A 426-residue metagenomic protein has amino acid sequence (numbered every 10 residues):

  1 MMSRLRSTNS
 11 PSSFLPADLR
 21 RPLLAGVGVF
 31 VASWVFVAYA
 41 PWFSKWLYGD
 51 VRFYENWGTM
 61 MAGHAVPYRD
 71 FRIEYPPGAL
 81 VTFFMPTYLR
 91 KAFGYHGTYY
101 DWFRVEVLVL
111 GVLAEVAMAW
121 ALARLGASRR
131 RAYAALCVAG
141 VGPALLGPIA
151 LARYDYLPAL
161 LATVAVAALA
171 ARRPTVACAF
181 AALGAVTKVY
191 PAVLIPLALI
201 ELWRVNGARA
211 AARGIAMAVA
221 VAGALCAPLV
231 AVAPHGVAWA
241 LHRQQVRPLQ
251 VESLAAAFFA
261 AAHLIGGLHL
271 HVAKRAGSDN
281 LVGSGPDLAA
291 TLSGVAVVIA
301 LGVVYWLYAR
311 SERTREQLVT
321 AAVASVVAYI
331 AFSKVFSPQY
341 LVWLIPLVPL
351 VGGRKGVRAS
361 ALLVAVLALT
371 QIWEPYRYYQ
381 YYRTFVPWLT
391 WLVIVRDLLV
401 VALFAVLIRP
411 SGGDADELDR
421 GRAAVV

Functional and structural regions predicted by a protein language model:
R4-A240, A289-V426: Multi-pass membrane glycosyltransferase architecture that uses lipid-linked
P76-P77, Q250-A262, H271-G277, Q317 (+1 more regions): Secondary-structure junction/capping motif
Y88-G97, G267-P286: Juxtamembrane membrane-water interface segments that cap and precede transmembrane helices
A220-Q250, A255-L270: Transmembrane-lumen/periplasm boundary regions of multi-pass, lipid-linked membrane glycan transferases
